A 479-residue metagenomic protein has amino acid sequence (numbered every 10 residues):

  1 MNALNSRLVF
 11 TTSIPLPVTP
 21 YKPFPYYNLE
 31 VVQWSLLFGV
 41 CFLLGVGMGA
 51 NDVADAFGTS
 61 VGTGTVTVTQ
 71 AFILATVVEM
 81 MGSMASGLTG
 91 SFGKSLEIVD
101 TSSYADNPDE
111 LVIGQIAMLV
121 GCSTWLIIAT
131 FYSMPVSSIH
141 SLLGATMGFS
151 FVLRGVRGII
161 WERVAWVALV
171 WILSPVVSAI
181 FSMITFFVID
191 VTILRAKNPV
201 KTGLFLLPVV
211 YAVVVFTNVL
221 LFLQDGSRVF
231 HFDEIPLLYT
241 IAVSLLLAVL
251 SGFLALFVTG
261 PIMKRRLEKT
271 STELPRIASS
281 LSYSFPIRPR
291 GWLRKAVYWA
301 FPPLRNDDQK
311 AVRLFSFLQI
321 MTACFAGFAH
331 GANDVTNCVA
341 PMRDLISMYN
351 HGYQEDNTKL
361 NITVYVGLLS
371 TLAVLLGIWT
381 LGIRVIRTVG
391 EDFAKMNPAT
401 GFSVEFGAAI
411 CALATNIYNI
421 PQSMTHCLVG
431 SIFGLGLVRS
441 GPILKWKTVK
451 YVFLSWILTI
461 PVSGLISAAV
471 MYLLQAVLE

Functional and structural regions predicted by a protein language model:
N2-E479: Alpha-helical transmembrane segments and immediately membrane-proximal extracytoplasmic
